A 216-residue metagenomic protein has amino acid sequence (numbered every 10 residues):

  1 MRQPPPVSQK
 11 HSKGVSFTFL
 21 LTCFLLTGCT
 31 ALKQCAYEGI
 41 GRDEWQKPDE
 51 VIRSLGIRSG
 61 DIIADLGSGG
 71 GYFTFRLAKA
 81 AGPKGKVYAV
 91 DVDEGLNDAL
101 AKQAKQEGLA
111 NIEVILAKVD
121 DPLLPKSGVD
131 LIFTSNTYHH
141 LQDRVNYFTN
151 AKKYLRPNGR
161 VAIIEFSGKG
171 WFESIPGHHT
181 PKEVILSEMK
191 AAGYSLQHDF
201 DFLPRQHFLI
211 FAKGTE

Functional and structural regions predicted by a protein language model:
G60-G69: Conserved class I S-adenosyl-L-methionine
A78-K79, V145-R160: A short glycine-rich, Lys/Arg-flanked "PGG" loop and its adjoining helix->strand segment in the class I
E107-V119: Conserved SAM-binding strand-loop segment of SAM-dependent methyltransferases
P122-L131: A short acidic, Gly/Pro-enriched loop at the edge of an enzyme's catalytic core that lines a small-molecule cofactor
D130-R144: A short SAM/SAH-binding and catalytic strip from SAM-dependent methyltransferases
A162-L186: Conserved class I S-adenosyl-L-methionine
A192, H198-E216: Core SAM-dependent methyltransferase catalytic element
